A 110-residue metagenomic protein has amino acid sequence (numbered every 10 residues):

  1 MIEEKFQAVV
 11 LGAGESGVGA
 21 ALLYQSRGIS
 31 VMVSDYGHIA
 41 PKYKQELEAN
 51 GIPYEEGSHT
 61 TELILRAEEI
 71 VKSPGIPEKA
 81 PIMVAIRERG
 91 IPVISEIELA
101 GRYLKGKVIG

Functional and structural regions predicted by a protein language model:
M1-S95, L99: N-terminal leader/targeting and accessory segments in enzymes
E96-G110: Walker A (P-loop) phosphate-binding motif
